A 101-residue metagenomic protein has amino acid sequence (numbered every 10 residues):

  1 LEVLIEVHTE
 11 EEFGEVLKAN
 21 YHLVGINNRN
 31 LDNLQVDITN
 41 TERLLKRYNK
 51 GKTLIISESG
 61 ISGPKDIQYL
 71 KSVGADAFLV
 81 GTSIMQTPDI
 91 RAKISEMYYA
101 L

Functional and structural regions predicted by a protein language model:
L1-R43, K50: Conserved anion-binding
L4-I5, E58-S59, T82, Q86: Small/polar loops that bind or transfer phosphate-bearing groups
T9-N20, K52, S57-V80, A92-M97: Catalytic cores of alpha/beta
G25-L34, V73-I94: Glycine-rich phosphate-binding active-site loops on the catalytic face of alpha/beta enzymes
V36-T39, D66, D89-I90: Short capping/connector residues at structural and topological boundaries
T41, L45, G63-P64: A short, acidic, amphipathic alpha-helical segment used as a generic capping/interface helix at domain edges
R43-R47, K71, Q86-L101: C-terminal helical cap(s) of enzyme catalytic domains, especially alpha/beta-barrels
